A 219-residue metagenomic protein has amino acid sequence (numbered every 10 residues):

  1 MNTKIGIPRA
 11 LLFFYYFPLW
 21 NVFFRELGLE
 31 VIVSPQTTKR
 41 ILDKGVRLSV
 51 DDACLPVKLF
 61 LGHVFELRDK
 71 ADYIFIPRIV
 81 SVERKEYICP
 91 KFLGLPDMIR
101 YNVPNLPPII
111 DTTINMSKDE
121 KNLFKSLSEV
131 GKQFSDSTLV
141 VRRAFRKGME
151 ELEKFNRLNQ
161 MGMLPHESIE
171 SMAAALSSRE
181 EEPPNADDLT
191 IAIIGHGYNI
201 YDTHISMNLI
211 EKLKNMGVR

Functional and structural regions predicted by a protein language model:
M1-R219: An N-terminal assembly and electron-transfer interface module characteristic of large anaerobic redox and radical
